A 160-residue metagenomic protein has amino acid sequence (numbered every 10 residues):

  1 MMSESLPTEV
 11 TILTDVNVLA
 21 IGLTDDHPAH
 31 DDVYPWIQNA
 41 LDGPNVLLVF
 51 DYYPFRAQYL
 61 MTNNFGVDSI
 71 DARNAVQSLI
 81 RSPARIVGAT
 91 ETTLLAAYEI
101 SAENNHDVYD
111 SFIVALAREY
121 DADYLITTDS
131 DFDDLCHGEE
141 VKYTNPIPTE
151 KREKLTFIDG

Functional and structural regions predicted by a protein language model:
M1-L6, V114, A122-G160: Acidic, PIN/NYN-like endoribonuclease modules and their adjacent C-terminal/linker elements
M1-V49, F65-I70, R152-K154: Short, well-structured N-terminal submotif of metal-dependent ribonuclease cores
T14, L48-V49, G88, V108 (+1 more regions): Short beta-strand scaffold positions
V18-L19, R56-L60, A96: A general alpha-helix detector
Y34, Y52, R56-A84: Active-site-proximal, substrate-binding regions of enzyme catalytic domains and RNA-binding/basic surfaces
G43-P44, S82-P83, N104: Structured helix-beta-strand junction loops
D51-Y52, E91, D129-S130: Short secondary-structure boundary segments
I86-Y124: Active-site neighborhoods of divalent-metal-dependent phosphate/nucleic-acid chemistry enzymes
